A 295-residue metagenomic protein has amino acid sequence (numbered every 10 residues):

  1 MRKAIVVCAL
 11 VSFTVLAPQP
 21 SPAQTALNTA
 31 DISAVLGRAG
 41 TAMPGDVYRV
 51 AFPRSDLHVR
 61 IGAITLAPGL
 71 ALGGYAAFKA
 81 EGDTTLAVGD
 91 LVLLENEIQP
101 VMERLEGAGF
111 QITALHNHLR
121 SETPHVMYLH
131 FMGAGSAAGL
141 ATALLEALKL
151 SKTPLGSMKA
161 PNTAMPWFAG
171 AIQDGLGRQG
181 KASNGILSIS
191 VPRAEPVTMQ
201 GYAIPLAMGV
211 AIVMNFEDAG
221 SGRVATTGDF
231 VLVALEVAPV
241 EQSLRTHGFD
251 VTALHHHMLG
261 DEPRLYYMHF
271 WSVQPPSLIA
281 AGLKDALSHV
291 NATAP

Functional and structural regions predicted by a protein language model:
M1-A4: Positively charged n-region of N-terminal signal peptides that target proteins for export
V7-A17: Bacterial N-terminal signal peptides
A17-A23: Sec/Tat signal peptide C-region and signal peptidase I cleavage site
A23-A30, V35, A76-N96, G133-S136 (+5 more regions): Terminal, regulation- and interaction-focused segments at domain boundaries
Q24-P53, L57-I61, K149-P192, P196-G201 (+1 more regions): Intrinsic disorder/low-complexity detector
R60-A77, E195-G220, L254: Intrinsic, low-complexity N-terminal interaction/targeting segments
A67-G69, L94-R120, P205-G209, A234-L259: Extended intrinsically disordered, low-complexity coil regions enriched in Ser, Thr, Gly, Ala and often Pro
E95-T113, E122-P166, S272-A294: Hydrophobic, ordered structural segments
